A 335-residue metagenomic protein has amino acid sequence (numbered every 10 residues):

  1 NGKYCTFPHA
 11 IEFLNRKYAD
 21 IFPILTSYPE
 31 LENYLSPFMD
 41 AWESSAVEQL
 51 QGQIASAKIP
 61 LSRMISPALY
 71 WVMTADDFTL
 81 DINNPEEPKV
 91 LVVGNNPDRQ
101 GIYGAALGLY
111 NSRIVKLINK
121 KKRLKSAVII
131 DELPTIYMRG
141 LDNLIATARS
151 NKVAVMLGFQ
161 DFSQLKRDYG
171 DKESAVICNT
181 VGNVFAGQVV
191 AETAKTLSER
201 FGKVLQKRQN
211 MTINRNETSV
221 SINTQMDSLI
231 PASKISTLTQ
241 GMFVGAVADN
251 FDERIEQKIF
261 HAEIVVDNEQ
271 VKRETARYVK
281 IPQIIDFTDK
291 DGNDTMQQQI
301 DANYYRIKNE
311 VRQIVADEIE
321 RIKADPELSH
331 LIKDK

Functional and structural regions predicted by a protein language model:
N1-V153, D168, S236-T239, V247-R254 (+2 more regions): P-loop NTPase motor domains
L91, M156, N183-F185: Hydrophobic/aromatic beta-strand patches that form the interior of the parallel beta-sheet core in alpha/beta enzyme
P134, F162-S163: Acidic, glycine-rich active-site loops and adjacent beta-strand->loop/helix elements that engage anionic groups
N143, K166-Q313: P-loop NTPase motor core of the ASCE superfamily
A154-Q160: Structural recognition of the conserved hydrophobic beta-strand(s) that form the central parallel beta-sheet of P-loop
